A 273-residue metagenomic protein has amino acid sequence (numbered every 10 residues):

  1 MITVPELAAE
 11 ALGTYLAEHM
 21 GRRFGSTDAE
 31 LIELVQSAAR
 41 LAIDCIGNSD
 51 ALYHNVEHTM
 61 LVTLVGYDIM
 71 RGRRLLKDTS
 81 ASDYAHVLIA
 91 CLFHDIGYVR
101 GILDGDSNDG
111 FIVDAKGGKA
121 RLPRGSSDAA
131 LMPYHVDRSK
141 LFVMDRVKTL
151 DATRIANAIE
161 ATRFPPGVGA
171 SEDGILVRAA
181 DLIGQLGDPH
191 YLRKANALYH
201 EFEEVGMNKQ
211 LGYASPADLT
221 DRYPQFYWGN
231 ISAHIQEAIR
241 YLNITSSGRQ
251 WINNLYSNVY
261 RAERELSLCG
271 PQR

Functional and structural regions predicted by a protein language model:
M1-E18, D68-D83, F93, G97-D104 (+2 more regions): Divalent metal-dependent phosphate-bond-processing catalytic cores, especially two-metal-ion Mg2+/Mn2+ enzymes that act
M1-S37, L41, C45-G47, L268-C269: Non-catalytic interface/linker regions that flank or bridge core catalytic/transmembrane domains
G13, A17, Q36-A39, T63 (+3 more regions): An amphipathic alpha-helix signature
I32-I43, V56, M60, Y84 (+2 more regions): Short, well-structured alpha-helical segments
S37-L64, R121-A129: Active-site flanking loop/helix segments enriched in acidic
N48-H86: Alpha-helical phosphate/pyrophosphate-handling elements in metalloenzyme active cores
V62-I69, V113-K116, M132-V147: An active-site-proximal "capping" alpha-helix that borders the catalytic cofactor pocket
I102-G125: Post-HEXXH active-site segment of zinc metalloproteases
